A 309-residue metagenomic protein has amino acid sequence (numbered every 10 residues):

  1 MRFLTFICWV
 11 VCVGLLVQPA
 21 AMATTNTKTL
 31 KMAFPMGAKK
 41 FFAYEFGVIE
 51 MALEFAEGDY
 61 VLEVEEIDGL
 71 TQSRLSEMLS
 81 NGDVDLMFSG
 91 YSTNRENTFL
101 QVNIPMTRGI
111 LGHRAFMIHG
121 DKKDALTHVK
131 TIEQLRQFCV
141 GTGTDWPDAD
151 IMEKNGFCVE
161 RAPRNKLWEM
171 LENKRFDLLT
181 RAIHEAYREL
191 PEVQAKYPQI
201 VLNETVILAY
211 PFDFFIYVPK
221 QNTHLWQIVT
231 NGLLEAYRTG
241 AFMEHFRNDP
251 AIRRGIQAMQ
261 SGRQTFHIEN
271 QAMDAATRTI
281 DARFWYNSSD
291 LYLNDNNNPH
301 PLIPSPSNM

Functional and structural regions predicted by a protein language model:
I7-V17: Bacterial N-terminal signal peptides
A23-T98, V229: Extracytoplasmic small-molecule ligand-binding "clamshell" domains of the periplasmic binding protein/Venus flytrap
A38-E54, F116-G156, L167-W168, H184: Bilobed "Venus flytrap"/periplasmic-binding protein-like clamshell domains and structurally analogous long
D68-D85, K154-N155, N165-H184: Short helices/loops that flank or line small-molecule/ion binding pockets
M78-S80, M87-F99, T180-Q199: A ligand-binding cleft/hinge motif common to bilobed small-molecule-binding domains
T98-G112, H128-I132, F215: A structural signal for short loop-to-beta-strand junctions that line the ligand-binding cleft of periplasmic/secreted
G109-A115, H119-K122, P191-T230, I252-A276 (+1 more regions): Periplasmic-binding protein-like
R238-M309: An extracytoplasmic/periplasmic, membrane-proximal ligand-sensing/linker region
